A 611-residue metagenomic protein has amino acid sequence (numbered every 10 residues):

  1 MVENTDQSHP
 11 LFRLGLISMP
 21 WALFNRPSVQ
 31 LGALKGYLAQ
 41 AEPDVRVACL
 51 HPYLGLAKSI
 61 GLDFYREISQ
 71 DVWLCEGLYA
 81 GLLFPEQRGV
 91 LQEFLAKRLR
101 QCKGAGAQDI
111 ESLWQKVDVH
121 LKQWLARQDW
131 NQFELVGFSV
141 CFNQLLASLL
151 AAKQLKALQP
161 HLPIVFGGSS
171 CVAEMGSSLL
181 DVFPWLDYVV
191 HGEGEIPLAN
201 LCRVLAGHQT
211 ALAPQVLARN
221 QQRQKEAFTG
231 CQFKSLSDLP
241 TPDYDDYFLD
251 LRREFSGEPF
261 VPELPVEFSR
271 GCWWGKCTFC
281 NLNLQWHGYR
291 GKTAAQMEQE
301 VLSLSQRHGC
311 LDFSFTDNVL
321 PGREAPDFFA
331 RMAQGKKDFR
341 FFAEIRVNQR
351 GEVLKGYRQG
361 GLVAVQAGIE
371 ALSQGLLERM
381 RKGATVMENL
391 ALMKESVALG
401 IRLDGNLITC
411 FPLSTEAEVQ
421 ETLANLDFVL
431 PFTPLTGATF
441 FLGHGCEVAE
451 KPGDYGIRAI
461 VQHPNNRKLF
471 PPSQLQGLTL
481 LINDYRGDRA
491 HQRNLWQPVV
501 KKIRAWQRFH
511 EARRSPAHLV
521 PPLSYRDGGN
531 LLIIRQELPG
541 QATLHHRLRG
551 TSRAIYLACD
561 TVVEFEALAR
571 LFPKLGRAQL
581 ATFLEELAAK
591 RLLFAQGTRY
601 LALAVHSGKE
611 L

Functional and structural regions predicted by a protein language model:
V2-L11, R46, A213, R219-V266 (+3 more regions): N-terminal [4Fe-4S]-dependent radical SAM core
H9-F12, S18-A22, Q30, G291 (+2 more regions): A structural motif corresponding to the C-terminal lobe/cap of the Radical SAM core domain
F12-R13, W21-Q30, L34-L56, K103-G106 (+1 more regions): Glycine-rich beta-alpha loop elements in corrinoid/cobalamin-binding modules across cobalamin-dependent enzymes
L38, D187, C272, M297 (+5 more regions): Conserved, mostly hydrophobic/aromatic
A48-K122: Conserved N-terminal ligand/cofactor-binding loop architecture of enzyme catalytic domains
K234-L399, F411: Radical SAM [4Fe-4S] cluster-binding motif and immediate context
R486-F565: Hydrophobic, secondary-structure "cap" segments at the distal end of domains
H546-L611: Long, charge-rich, low-complexity alpha-helical segments
